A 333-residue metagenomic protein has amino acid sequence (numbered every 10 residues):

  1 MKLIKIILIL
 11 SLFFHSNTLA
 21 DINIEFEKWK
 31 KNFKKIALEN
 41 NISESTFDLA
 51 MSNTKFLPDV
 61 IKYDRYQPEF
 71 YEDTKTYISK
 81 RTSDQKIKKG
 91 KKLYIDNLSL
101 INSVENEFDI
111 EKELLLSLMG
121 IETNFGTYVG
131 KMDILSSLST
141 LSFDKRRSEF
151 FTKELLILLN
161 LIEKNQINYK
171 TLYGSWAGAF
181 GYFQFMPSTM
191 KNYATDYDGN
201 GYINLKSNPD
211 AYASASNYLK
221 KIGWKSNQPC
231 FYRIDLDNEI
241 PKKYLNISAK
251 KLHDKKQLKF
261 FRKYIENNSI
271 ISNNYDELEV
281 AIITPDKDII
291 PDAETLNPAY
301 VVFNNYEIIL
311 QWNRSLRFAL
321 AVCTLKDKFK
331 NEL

Functional and structural regions predicted by a protein language model:
M1-A20: Classical Sec-dependent N-terminal signal peptides that target proteins to the secretory pathway
N23-D96, N102-E105: An acidic, Gly/Ser/Thr/Pro-rich helix-cap/linker signature
W29, A50-N53, T152-K164, Y169-Y173 (+1 more regions): A contiguous strand-loop segment
A37, Y77-S216, K220, C230: Acidic/His-rich structured neighborhood in mature extracellular/periplasmic domains
N40, I234-L333: C-terminal soluble interaction/assembly domains
F47-Y71, M119-T123, D133-S136, R233-P241: Acidic helix-start/capping segments at beta-turn-to-alpha-helix junctions
T54-L57, E122-G126, A179, K225 (+4 more regions): Solvent-exposed loop/turn segments at secondary-structure junctions within structured extracellular/periplasmic domains
K225-F231: Acidic/polar loop patches that form or flank catalytic/metal-binding clefts of enzymes that bind anionic ligands
